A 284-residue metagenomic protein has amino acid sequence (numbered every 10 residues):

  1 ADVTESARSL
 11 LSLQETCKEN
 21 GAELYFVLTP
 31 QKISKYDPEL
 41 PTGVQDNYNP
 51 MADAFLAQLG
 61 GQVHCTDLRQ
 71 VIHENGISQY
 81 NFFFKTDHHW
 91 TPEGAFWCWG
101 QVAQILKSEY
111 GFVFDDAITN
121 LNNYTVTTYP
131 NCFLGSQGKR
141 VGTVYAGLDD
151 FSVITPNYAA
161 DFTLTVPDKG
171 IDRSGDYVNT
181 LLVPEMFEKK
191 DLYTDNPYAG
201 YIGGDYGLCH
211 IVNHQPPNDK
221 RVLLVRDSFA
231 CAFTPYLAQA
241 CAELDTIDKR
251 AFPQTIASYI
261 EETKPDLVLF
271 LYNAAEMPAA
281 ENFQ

Functional and structural regions predicted by a protein language model:
A1-Q284: Extracellular glycan-modifying ectodomains
